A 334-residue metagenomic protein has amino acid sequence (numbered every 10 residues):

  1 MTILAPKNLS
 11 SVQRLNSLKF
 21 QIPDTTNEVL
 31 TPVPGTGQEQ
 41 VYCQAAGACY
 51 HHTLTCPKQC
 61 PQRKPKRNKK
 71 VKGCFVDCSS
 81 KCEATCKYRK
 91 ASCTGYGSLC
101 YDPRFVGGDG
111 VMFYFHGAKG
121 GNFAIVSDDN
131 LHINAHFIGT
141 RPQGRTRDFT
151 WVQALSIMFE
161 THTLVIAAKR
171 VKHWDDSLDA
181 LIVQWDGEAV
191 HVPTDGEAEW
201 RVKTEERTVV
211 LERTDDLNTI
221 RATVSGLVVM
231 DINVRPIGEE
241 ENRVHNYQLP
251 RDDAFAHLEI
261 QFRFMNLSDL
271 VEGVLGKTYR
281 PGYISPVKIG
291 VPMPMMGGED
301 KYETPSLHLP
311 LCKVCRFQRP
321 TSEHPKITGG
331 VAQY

Functional and structural regions predicted by a protein language model:
T2-L4, L9-P34: N-proximal, low-complexity, solvent-exposed accessory regions that precede a main structured/catalytic
L15, P23, R67-N68, L155: Compositionally biased, intrinsically disordered low-complexity segments enriched in polar/proline residues
V33-S92: Secreted, short cysteine-rich peptides and small extracellular cysteine-rich domains stabilized by multiple disulfide
A91-Y334: Von Willebrand factor type D
